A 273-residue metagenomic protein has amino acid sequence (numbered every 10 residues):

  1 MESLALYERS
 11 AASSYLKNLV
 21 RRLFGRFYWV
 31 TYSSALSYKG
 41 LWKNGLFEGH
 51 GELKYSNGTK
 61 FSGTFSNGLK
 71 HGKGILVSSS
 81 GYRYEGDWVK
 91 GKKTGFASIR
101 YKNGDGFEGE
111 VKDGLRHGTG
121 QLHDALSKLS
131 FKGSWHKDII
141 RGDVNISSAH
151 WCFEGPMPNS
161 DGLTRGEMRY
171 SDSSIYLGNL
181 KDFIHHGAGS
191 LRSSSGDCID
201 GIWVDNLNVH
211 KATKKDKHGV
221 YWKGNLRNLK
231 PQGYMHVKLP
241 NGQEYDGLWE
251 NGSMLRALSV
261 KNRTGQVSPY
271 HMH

Functional and structural regions predicted by a protein language model:
M1-H273: Glycine/tyrosine- and acidic-biased, solvent-exposed loop/turn segments at the edges of beta-strands
